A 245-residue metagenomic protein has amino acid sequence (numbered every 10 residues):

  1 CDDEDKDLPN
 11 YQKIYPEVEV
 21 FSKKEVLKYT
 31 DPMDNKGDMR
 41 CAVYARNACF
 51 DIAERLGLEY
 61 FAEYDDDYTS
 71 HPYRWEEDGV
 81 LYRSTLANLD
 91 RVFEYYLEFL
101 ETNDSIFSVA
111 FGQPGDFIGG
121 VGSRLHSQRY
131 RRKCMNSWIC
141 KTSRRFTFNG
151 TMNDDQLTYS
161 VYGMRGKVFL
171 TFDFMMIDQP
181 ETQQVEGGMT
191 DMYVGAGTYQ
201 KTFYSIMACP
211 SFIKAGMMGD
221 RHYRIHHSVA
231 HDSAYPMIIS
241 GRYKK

Functional and structural regions predicted by a protein language model:
C1-D3, V109: Short, hydrophobic beta-strand segments that form beta-sheet elements in well-ordered domains
E4-Y64, T69-L81: Active-site-proximal specificity loops/subdomain of glycosyltransferases
D5, V26, D67-T69, P114-F117 (+2 more regions): Short, solvent-exposed loop/turn segments at secondary-structure junctions
D31-R40, L125-S127, H231-A234: Short, surface-exposed amphipathic charged segments that create phosphate/polyanion-binding patches used for binding
C41-A45, S84-Y95, Y193-G197, K201: Soluble or luminal CAZymes and related metallo-dependent hydrolases
Y60-Y64, F107-G112, F169-D173, K214-M217: A structural signal for short, well-ordered beta-strand segments and their strand-loop junctions that often border
T69-L157, M164: Conserved catalytic core of nucleotide-sugar-dependent glycosyltransferases
G150-M152, Q156-K245: C-terminal catalytic/acceptor-binding lobe
